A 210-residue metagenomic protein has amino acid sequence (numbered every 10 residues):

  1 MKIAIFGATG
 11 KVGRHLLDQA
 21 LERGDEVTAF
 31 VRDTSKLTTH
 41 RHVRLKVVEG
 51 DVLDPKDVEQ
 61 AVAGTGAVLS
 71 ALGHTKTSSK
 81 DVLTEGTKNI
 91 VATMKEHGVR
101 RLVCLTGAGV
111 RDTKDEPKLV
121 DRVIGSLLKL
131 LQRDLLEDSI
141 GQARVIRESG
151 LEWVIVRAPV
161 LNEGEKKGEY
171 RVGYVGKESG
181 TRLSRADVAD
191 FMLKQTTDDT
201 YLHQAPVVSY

Functional and structural regions predicted by a protein language model:
I3-R23: N-terminal Rossmann NAD(P)H-binding glycine-rich loop of SDR-like oxidoreductase domains
F30-S35, D51-V52: N-terminal Rossmann-fold cofactor-binding loop
K46-T65: Conserved Rossmann-fold cofactor-binding substructure of NAD(P)-dependent oxidoreductases
V62, G66-L69, V103: N-terminal Rossmann-like NAD(P) cofactor-binding module of classical short-chain dehydrogenase/reductase
T75-L102, G141: NAD(P)-cofactor binding segment of oxidoreductase domains
E85-T87, D138, V156, T181-L193 (+1 more regions): Substrate-positioning beta->alpha
A143-G164: Conserved beta-loop-beta element that borders a ligand/cofactor-binding pocket
E165-E169, Q195-Q204: Glycine/proline-rich active-site loop of Rossmann-fold NAD(P)-dependent oxidoreductases
